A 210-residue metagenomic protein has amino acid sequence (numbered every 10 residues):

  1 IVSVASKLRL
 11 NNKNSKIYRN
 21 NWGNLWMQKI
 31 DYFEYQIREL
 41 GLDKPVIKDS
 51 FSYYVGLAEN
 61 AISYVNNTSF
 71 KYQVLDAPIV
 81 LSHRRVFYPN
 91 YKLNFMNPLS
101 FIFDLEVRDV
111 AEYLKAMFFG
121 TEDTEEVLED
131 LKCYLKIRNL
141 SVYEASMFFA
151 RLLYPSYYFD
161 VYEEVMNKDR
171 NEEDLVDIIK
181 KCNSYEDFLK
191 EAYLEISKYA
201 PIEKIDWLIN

Functional and structural regions predicted by a protein language model:
I1-N20: Conserved kinase catalytic-core helix
S3, G56, M147-V161: Short, hydrophobic/amphipathic alpha-helical patches that form generic packing surfaces within helical domains
K16-L81, E203-K204: ATP-dependent phospho-/nucleotidyl transfer catalytic cores
I17, V142-A150: All-alpha amphipathic helical-bundle segments outside canonical DNA-binding/catalytic cores that form hydrophobic
S63-V110: Active-site acidic catalytic loop and adjacent metal/ATP-binding pocket of ATP-dependent phosphoryl transfer enzymes
F70-K71, L99-M117, S184-L189, Y199-I209: Surface-exposed, interaction-prone regions with an acidic/low-complexity signature
V107-L140, L152-R170: Active-site activation/catalytic loop segments of kinase-like enzymes and analogous catalytic loops in related
F159-N210: ATP/Mg2+ or Mg2+-diphosphate-binding catalytic cores that bind nucleotide phosphates or diphosphates via glycine-rich
